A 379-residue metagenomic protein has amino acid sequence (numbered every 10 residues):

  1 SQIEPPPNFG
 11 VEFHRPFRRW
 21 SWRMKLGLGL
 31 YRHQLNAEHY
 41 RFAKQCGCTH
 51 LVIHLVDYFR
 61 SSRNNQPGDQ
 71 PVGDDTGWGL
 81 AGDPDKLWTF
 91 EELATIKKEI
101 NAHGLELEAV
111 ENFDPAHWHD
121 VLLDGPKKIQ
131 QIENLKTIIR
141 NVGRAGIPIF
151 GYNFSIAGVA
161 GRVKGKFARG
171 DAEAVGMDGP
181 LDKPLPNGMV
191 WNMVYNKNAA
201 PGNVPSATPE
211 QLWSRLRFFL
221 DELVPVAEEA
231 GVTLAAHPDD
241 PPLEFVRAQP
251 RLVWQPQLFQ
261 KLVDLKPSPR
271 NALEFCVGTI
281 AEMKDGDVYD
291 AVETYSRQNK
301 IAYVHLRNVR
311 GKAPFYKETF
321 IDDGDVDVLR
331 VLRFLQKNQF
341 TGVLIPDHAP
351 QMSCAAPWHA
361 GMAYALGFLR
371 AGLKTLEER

Functional and structural regions predicted by a protein language model:
E4, N8, E12-R23: Short, Lys/Arg-enriched N-terminal segments with co-localized hydrophobic residues within the first ~10-30 amino acids
K25, Q34, H39-F42, G47 (+11 more regions): Histidine-acidic metal/acid-base catalytic patches
H33, L55, D114, F154 (+2 more regions): Residues that line or immediately flank small-molecule/substrate-binding pockets and catalytic motifs
T49-F59: A short beta-strand-loop structural module common to alpha/beta enzyme folds
D57-R217, E229, Q336: Structural motif corresponding to the early beta-alpha repeats
